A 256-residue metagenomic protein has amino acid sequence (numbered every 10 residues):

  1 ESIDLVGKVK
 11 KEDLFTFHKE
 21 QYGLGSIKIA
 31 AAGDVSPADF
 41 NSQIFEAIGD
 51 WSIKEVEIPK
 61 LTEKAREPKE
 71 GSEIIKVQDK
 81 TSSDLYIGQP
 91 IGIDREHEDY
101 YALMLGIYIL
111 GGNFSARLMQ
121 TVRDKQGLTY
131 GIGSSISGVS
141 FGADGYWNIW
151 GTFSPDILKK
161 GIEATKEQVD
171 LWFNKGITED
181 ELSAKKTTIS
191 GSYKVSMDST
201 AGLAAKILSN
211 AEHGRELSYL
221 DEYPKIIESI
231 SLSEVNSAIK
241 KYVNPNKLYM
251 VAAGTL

Functional and structural regions predicted by a protein language model:
E1-G25, D50-H97, Y108-K159, E181 (+2 more regions): Non-catalytic beta-strand/loop surface segments
K19, A32, I107-G111, D170 (+3 more regions): Amphipathic alpha-helical interaction elements
K28-G33, E98, D180-L256: C-terminal regions of mature proteins
G33-A38, S154-L158, T255-L256: Helix N-cap motif at beta-to-alpha junctions
S36, E55-K69, R123, V139-S140 (+2 more regions): Acidic/histidine-enriched alpha-helical segments
S36-A38, A47-K54: Bacterial peptidoglycan biogenesis and beta-lactam-recognition machinery
N41-I48, I162-Q168: Short amphipathic alpha-helices in soluble, non-transmembrane regions that often serve as interface/regulatory elements
